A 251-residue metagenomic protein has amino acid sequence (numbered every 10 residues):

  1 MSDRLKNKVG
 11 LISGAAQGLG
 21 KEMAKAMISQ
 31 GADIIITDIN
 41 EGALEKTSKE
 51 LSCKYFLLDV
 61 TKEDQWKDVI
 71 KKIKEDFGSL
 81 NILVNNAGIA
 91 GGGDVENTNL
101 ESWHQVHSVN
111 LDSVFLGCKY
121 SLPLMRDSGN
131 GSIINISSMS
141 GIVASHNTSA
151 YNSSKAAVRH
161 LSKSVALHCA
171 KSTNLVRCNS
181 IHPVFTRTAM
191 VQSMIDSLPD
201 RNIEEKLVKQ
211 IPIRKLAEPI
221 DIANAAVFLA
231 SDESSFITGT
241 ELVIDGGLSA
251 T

Functional and structural regions predicted by a protein language model:
S2-R4, V143, V227, T238-T251: Short C-terminal tail/terminal secondary-structure segment of NAD(P)H-dependent dehydrogenase/reductase domains
D94-V95, N99-H107, I133, L207: Substrate-binding pocket helix/loop in short-chain dehydrogenase/reductase
C118, S154, S162: Active-site helix of classical SDR
P123, L167-K171, S235: Alpha-helical segment proximal to the catalytic Tyr-Lys
S138: Residue(s) in the substrate-gating loop at a strand-loop-helix junction that position the organic substrate next
A170-R177, I237-G239: Short, small/polar-rich loop/turn modules that mediate ligand/substrate recognition or access, typified
S180-P183, N202-E233, I237, G246: C-terminal helical subdomain
